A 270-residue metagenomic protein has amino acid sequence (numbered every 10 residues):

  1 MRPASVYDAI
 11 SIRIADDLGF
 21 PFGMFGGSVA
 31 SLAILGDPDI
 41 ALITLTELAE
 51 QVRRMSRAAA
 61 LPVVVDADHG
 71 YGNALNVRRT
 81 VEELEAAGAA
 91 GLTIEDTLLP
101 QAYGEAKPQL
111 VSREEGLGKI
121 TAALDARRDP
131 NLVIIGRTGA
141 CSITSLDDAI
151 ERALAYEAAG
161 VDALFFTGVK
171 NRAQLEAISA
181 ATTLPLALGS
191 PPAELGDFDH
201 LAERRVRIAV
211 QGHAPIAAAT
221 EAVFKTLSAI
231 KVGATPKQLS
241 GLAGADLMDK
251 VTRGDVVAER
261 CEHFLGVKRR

Functional and structural regions predicted by a protein language model:
M1-H213, A217-S228, F264-R270: Alpha/beta enzyme core
A214-R270: Extended, intrinsically disordered, low-complexity segments
